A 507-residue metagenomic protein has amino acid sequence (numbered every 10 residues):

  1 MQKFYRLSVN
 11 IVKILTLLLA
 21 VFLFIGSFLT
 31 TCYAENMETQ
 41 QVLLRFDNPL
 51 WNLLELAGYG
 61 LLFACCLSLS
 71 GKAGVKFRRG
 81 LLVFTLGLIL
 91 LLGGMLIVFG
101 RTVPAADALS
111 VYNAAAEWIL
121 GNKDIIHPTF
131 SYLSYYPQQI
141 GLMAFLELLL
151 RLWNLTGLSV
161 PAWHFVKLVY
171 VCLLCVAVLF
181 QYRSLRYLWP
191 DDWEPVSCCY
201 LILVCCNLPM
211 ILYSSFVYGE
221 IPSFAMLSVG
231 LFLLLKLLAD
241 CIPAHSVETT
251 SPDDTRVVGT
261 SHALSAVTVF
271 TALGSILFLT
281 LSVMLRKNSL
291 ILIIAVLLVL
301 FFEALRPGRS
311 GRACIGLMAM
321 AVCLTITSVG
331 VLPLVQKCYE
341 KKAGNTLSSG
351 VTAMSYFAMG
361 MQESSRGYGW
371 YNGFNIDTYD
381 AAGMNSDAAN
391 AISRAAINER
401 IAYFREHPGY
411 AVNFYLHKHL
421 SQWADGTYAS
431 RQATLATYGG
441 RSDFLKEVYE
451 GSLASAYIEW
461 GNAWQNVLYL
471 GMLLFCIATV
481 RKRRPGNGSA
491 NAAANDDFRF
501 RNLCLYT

Functional and structural regions predicted by a protein language model:
M1-M95, C314-V322: Start-transfer (signal-anchor) and selected internal transmembrane alpha helices of multi-pass inner/ER membrane
F24, V42-A57, P161-Y170, K418-D496 (+1 more regions): Membrane-interface anchor segments at the N-terminal boundary of transmembrane helices in multi-pass membrane enzymes
L109-S134, G141, G367-G373: Extracytosolic helix-loop segments that constitute the early lumenal/periplasmic catalytic or substrate-binding loops
N113-A114, S131-S159: Short hydrophobic/aromatic helix or loop-helix immediately within or flanking a transmembrane segment in polytopic
V166-L173, C199-L234, S282-L292, T507: Multi-pass, polyprenyl lipid-linked donor-dependent membrane glycosyltransferases
L168-P190, V229, L474-A478: Transmembrane-helix motifs of polytopic, lipid-linked glycan transferases
Q181-C206, G486-A493: Transmembrane-helix signature of polytopic, membrane-embedded enzymes that assemble or transfer cell-envelope glycans
K337-G440: Membrane-proximal stem/loop segments at transmembrane-domain junctions that anchor or position
